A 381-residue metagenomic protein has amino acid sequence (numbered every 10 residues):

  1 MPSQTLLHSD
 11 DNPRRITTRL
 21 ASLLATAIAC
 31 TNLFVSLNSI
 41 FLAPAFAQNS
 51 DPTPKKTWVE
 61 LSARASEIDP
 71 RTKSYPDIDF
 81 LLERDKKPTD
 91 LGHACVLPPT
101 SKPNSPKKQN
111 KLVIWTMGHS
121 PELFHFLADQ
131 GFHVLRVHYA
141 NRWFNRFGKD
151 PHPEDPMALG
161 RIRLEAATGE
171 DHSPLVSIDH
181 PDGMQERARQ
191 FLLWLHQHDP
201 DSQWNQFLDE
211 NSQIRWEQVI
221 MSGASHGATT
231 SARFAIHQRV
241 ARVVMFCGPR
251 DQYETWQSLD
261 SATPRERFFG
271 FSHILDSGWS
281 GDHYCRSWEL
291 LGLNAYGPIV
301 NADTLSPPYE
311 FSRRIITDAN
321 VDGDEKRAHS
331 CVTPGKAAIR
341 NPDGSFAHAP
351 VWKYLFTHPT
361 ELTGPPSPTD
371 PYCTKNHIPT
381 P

Functional and structural regions predicted by a protein language model:
Q48-Q109: A domain-start/cap signature at the N-terminus of enzymes
K108-G118: Short beta-strand element of the alpha/beta-hydrolase
F132-N145: Conserved alpha/beta-hydrolase
P156-N211: Alpha/beta-hydrolase active-site loop
E210-S222: Alpha/beta-hydrolase fold nucleophile elbow
S222-G227, S231: Gly/Ala-rich beta-loop-alpha elbow adjacent to hydrolase catalytic centers
A241-K336: The feature captures the conserved acid-bearing segment of alpha/beta-hydrolase catalytic domains
A328-P379: Catalytic active-site module of serine/aspartate enzymes centered on a nucleophile-bearing elbow/loop
